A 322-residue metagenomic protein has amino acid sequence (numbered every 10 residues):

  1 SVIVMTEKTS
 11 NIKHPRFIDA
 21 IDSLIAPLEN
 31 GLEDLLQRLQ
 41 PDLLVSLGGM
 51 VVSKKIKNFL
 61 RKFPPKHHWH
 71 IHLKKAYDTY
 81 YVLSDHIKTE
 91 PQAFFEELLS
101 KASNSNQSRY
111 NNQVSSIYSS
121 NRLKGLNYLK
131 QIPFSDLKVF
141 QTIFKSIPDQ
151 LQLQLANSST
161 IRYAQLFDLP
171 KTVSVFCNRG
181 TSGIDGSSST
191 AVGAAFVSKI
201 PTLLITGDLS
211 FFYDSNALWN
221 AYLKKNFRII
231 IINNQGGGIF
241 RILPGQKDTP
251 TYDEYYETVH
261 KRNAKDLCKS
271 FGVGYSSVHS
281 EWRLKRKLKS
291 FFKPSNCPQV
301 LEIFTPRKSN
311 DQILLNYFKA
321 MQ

Functional and structural regions predicted by a protein language model:
S1-H67, P170-V197, D214-N216, H279-S280: Glycine-rich, anion-gripping cofactor-binding loops and their flanking helix/strand elements in enzyme active sites
T9-S10, G48-V52, K74, S158-T160 (+3 more regions): Short glycine-rich anion-binding loops that position phosphate/pyrophosphate groups of nucleotides and phosphorylated
D19-E29, S84-L98, H260, Y275-W282: Short acidic-hydrophobic, aromatic-tinged amphipathic segments that line or gate anion-handling sites
L43, Q152, P201-L203: Structural motif
V51-K75, I313-Q322: A short, gly/pro- and small-residue-rich
F63, H68-Q113: Terminal amphipathic helices with adjacent charged low-complexity linkers/tails
S115-K199: Active-site diphosphate/adenylate-binding microenvironment
Y163-Q322: Thiamine diphosphate
